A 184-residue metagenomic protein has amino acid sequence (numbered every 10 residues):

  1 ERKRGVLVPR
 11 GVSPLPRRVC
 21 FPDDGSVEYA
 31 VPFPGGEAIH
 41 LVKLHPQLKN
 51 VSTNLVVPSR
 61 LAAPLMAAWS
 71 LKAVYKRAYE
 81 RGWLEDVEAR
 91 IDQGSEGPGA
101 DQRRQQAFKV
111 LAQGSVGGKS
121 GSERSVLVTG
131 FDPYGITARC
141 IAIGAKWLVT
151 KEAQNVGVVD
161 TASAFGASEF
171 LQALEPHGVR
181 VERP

Functional and structural regions predicted by a protein language model:
E1-P184: C-terminal catalytic/substrate-binding lobe primarily of soluble NAD(P)-dependent oxidoreductases
